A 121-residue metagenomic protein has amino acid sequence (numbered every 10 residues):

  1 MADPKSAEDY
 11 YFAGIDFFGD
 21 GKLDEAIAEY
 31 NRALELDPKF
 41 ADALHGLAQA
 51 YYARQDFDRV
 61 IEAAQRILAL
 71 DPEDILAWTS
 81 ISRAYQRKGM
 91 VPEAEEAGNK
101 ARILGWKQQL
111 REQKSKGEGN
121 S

Functional and structural regions predicted by a protein language model:
D3-E35: Alpha-helical segment of the N-proximal tetratricopeptide repeat
D20-E29, R54-R66, K88-K100, G105: Structural signature of tandem alpha-helical TPR/SEL1-like repeats, specifically the intra-repeat loop/turn
R32-R54: Short, charge-rich amphipathic alpha-helical segments embedded in non-transmembrane helical bundles/solenoids
